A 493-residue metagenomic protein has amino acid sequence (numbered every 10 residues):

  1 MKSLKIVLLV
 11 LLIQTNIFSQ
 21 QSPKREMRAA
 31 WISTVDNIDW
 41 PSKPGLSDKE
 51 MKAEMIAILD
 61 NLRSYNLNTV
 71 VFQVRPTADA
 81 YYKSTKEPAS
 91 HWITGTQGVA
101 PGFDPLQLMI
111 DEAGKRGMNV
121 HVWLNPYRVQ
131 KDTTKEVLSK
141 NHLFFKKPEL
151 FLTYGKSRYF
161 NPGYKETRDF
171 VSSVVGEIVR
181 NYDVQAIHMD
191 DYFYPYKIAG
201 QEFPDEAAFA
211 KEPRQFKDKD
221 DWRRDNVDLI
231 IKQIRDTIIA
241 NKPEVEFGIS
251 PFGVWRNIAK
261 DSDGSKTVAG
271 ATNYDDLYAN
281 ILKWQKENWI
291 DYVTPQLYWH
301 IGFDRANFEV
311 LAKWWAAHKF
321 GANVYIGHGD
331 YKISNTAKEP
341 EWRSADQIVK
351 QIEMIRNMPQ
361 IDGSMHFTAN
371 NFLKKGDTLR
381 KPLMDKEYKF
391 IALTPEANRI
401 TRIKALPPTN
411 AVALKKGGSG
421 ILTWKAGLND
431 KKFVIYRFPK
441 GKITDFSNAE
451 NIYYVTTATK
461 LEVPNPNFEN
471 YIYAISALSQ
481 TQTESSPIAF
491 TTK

Functional and structural regions predicted by a protein language model:
S33-K52, V122, Y127-N181, D275-A279: Active-site-adjacent "subsite" loops/lids of carbohydrate-active enzymes
A53-D79, N181-Q185, K283: Catalytic domains of carbohydrate-active enzymes, especially glycoside hydrolases
R63-P101: Aromatic-lined carbohydrate-binding/catalytic grooves of carbohydrate-active enzymes
A80-T94, R128-Y154, D191-R214, A259-A271: Aromatic- and acidic-residue-enriched segments that line the glycan-binding/catalytic groove of carbohydrate-active
E166-V174, R180-M189, F193-T267, A271-Y292 (+2 more regions): Active-site neighborhood of glycoside hydrolase catalytic domains
Y278-D304, F320-R399: Substrate-binding cleft of secreted/luminal carbohydrate-active enzymes
L379, L383-N429, Q482-K493: Pro/Thr/Ser/Gly-rich low-complexity, intrinsically disordered linker/stalk tracts
V463-E484: Beta-strand-rich modules
